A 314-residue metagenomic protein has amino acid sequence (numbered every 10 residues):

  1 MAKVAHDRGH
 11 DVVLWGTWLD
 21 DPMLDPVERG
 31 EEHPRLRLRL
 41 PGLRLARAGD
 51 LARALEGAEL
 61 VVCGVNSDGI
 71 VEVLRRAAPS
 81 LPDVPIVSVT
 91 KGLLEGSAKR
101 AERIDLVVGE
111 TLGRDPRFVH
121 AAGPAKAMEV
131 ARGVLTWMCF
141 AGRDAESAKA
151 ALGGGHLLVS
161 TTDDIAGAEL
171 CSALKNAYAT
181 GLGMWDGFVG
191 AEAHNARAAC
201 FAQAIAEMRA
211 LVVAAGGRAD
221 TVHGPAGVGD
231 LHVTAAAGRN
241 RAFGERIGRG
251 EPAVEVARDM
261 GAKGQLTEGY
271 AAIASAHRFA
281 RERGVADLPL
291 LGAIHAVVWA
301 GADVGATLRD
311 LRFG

Functional and structural regions predicted by a protein language model:
M1-L38, R44-G49, A78, V107: NAD(P)+-binding Rossmann beta1-loop-alpha1 motif at the extreme N-terminus of oxidoreductases
H6, G153, R281: Anion (oxyanion) recognition and catalysis
P22, D68, K99, R103 (+12 more regions): Conserved active-site and cofactor/substrate-binding residues in soluble primary-metabolism enzymes
G42-R44, A48-L135, R143, A148-A150: Rossmann-like NAD(P)(H) cofactor-binding subdomain of soluble oxidoreductases
S88, R117-A122, V159-D163, H223 (+1 more regions): General beta-strand structural signal in soluble alpha/beta enzymes
E110-R117, L135-T221: Internal alpha-helical scaffold of NAD(P)-dependent oxidoreductase catalytic cores
L182-D186, V213-G314: NAD(P)-dependent Rossmann-like dehydrogenase/reductase catalytic/cofactor-binding core
